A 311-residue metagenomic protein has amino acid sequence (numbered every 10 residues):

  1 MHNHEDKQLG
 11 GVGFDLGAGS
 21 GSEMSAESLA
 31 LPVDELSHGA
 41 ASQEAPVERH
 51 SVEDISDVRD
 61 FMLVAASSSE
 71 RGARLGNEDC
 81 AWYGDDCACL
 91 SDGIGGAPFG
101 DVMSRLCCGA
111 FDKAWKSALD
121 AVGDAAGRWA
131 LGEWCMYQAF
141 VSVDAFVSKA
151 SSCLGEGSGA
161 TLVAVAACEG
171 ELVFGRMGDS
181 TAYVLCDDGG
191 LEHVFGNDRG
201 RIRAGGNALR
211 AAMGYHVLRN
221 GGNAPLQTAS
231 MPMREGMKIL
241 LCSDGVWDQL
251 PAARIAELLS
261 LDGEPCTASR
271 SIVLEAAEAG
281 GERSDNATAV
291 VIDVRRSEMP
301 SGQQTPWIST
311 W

Functional and structural regions predicted by a protein language model:
M1-W311: PP2C/PPM-type serine/threonine phosphatase catalytic domain
